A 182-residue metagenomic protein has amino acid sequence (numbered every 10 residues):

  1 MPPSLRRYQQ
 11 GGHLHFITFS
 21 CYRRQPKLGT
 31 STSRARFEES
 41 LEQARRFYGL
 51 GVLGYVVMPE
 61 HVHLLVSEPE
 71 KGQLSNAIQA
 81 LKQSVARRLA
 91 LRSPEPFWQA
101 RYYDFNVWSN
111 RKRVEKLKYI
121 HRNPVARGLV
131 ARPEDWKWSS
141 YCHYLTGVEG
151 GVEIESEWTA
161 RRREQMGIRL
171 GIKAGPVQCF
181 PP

Functional and structural regions predicted by a protein language model:
M1-P182: Short catalytic/metal-binding and nucleic-acid-binding patches
